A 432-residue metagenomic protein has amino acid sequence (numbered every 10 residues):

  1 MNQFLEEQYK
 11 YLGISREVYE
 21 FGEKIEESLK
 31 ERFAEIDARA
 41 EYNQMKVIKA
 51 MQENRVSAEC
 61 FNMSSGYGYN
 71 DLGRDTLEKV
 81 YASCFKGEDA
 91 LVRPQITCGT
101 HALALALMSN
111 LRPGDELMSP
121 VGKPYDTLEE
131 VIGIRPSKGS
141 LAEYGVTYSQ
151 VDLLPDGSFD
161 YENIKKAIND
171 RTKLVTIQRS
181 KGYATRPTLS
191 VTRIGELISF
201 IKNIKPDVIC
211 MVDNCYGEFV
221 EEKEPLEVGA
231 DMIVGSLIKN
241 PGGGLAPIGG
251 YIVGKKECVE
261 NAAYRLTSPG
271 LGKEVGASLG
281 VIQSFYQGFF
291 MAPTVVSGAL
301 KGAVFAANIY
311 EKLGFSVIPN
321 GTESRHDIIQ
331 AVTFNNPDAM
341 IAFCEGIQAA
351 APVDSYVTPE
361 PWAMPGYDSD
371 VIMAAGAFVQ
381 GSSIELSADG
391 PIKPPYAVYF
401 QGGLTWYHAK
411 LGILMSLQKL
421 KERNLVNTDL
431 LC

Functional and structural regions predicted by a protein language model:
N2-E26, K30, D37, V47-E53 (+8 more regions): Conserved PLP-enzyme active-site core in the AAT-like
C60, S64-S65, L91-P94, I328-T333: Short glycine-rich or small-residue beta-strand-to-loop segments that form or flank ligand, phosphate, metal/Fe-S
S65-G73: N-terminal small-domain helix-loop-helix segment of the aminotransferase-like
C84-G87: Flexible linker/loop signature enriched in Pro/Ser/Thr and Pro/Gly
E311-L431: Conserved C-terminal alpha-helix-loop-beta "cap" of PLP-dependent enzymes that closes/shapes the active-site mouth
